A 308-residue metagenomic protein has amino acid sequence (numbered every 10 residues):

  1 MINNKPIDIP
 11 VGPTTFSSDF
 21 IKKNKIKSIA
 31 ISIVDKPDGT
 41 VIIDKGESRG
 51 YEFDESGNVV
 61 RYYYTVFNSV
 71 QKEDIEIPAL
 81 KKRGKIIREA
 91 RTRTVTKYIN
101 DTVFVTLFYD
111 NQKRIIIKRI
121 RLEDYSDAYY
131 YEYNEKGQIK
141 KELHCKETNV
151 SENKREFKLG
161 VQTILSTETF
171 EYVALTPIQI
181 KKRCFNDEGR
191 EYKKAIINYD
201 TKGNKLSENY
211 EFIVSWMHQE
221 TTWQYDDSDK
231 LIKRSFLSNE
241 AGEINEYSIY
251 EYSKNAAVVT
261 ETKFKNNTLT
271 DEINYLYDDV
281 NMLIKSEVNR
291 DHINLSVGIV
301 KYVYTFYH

Functional and structural regions predicted by a protein language model:
M1-H308: Buried hydrophobic residues that stabilize the cores of well-folded domains
